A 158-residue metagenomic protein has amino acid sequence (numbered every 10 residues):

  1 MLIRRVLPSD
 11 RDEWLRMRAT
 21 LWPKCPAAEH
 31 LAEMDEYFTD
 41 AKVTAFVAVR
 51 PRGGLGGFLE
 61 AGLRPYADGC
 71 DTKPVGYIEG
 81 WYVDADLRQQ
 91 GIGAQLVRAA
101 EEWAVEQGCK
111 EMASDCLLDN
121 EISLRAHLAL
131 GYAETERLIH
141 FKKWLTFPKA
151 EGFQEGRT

Functional and structural regions predicted by a protein language model:
L2-W14: A short beta-loop-alpha structural element at the N-terminal edge of CoA-dependent acyl/N-acetyltransferase catalytic
R11, L15-E29: Helix-loop element at the rim of GNAT/NAT acetyltransferase active sites that forms part of the acceptor-substrate
C25-R50: Active-site rim helix/loop that mediates acceptor-substrate recognition in acyltransferases
V47, G54-L63, Y77, Y82: Conserved beta-strand in the GNAT
P65-I78, R88, T135-R137: A conserved beta-turn-beta hairpin within the catalytic core of GNAT-like acetyltransferases that forms part
V83, Q89-E102, R125, A129: Conserved acetyl-CoA-binding loop-helix of GNAT-fold acetyltransferases
A94, E106, L118-R137: Conserved active-site alpha-helix within GNAT-family acetyltransferase domains
V97, A104-C116: Conserved GNAT acetyl-CoA-binding A-motif
